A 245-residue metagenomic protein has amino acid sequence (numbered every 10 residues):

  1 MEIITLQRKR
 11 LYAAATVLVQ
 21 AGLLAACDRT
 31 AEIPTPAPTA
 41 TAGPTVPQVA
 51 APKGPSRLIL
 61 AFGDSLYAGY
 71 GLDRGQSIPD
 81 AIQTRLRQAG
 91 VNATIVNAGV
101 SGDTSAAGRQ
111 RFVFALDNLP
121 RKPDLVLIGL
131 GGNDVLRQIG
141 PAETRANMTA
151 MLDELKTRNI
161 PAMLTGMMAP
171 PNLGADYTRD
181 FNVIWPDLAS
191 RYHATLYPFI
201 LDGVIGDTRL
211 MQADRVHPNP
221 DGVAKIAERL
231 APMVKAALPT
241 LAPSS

Functional and structural regions predicted by a protein language model:
M1-A25: Sec-dependent bacterial lipoprotein signal peptides
L6, V91, Q110-S245: Alpha-helical cap/lid subdomain in secreted, periplasmic, or secretory-pathway luminal O-acyl-processing enzymes
L23, V96, M163: Conserved Rossmann-like nucleotide-binding pocket used by diverse enzymes that bind dinucleotide cofactors
C27-A31: Bacterial signal peptide processing site
P34: Cys/His-rich zinc-coordinating "finger/knuckle" motifs
A37-S101, V113-K122: Serine-esterase "nucleophile elbow" of acetyl-processing enzymes
G69, D103-S105, N172, G206: Generic structural signal for helix capping and beta-alpha/helix-loop junctions
G99-G108, G131: Subtilisin-like peptidase catalytic core
